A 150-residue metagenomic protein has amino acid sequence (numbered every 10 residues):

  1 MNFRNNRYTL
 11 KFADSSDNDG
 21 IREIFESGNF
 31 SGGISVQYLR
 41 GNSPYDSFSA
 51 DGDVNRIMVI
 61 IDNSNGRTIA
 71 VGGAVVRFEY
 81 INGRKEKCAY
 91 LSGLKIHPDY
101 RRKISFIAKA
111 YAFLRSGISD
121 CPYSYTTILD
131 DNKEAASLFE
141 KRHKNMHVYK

Functional and structural regions predicted by a protein language model:
M1-D46, I57-V59, Y90: Short amphipathic alpha-helix that is part of the acyltransferase structural core
M1-Y8, K141-K150: Acyltransferase donor/substrate-recognition loop-hinge adjacent to the catalytic core
K11, A70-G72, S124: Structural detector for hydrophobic anchor residues on beta-strands
D14, S64, V76-F78, K95-P98 (+1 more regions): Short, flexible loop/turn elements at secondary-structure junctions
P44-V59, A70, Y149: A short helix-loop-beta-strand connector motif used in the catalytic cores of GNAT acetyltransferases and, in some
Y45-F48, V76-N82, F113-R115: Catalytic micro-motifs at enzyme active sites that drive phosphoryl/nucleotidyl and oxygen chemistry
I57-V59, G66-R77, Y90: Conserved beta-strand in the GNAT
R84-H147: Acyl-donor binding region in acyl/amide transferases
